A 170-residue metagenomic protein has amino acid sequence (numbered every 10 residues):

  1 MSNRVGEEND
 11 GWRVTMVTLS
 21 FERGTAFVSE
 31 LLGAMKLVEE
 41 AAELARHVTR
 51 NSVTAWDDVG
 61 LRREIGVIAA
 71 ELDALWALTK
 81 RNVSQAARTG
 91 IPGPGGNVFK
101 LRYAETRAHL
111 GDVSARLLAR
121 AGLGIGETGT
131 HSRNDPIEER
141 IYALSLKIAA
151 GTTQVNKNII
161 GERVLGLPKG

Functional and structural regions predicted by a protein language model:
M1-L75, L146: Glycine-rich beta->alpha junctions and the first turn(s) of the following alpha-helix
S2-R4, N9-V28, E39, L118-G170: Glycine-rich phosphate/cofactor-binding loops in nucleotide/flavin-utilizing enzymes
W12-E22, V59, A77-R81, Q85-P92 (+1 more regions): Short acidic (Asp/Glu) and glycine-rich catalytic loops that position anionic groups and cofactors
E43-R46, R81-S84, E162-R163: Short glycine/serine- and small hydrophobic-enriched flexible loop segments
R50-N51, D73-G129: C-terminal helix-coil-helix/basic helical segment that borders enzyme active sites and/or dimer interfaces and provides
W56, A77, H109, V155-N156: Alpha-helix N-cap and coil->helix boundary residues
V59-I68, G93-R102, I137, Y142-L144: Alpha-helical scaffold segments that form or flank carboxylate-/histidine-based iron centers
